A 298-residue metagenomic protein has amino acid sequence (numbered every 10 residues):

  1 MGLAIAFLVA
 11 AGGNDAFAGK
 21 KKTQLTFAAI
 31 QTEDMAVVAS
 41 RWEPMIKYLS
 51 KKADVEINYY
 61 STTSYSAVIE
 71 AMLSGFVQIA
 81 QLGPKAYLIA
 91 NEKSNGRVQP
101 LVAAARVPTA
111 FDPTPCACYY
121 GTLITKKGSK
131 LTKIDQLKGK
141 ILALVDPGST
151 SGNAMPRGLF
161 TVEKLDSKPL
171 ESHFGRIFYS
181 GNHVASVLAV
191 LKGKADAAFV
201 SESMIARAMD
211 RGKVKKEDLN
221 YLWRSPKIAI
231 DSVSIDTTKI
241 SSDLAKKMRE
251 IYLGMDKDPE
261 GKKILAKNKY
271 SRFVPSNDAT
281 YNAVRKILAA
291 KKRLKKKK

Functional and structural regions predicted by a protein language model:
G19-A28, E33-P44, I235-K298: An extracytoplasmic/periplasmic, membrane-proximal ligand-sensing/linker region
K20-K93: Extracytoplasmic small-molecule ligand-binding "clamshell" domains of the periplasmic binding protein/Venus flytrap
Q31, Y120-L131, I228-S242: A bilobed periplasmic-binding-protein/Venus flytrap-type ligand-binding module shared by bacterial periplasmic
P44-A53, P115, S151-Y179, M209-V214 (+2 more regions): Ligand-binding cleft/hinge of the Venus flytrap
Y59-E70, G83-K85, R106, S167-L188 (+1 more regions): Short helix-initiation/N-cap motifs at beta->coil->alpha
P84-G96, P156-V162, A189-K192, D196-K216: A ligand-binding cleft/hinge motif common to bilobed small-molecule-binding domains
R97-C116, H173-R176, M209-K227: Short beta-strand->loop
A103-N153, G158, E163: A conserved helix-loop-strand patch within extracytoplasmic ligand-binding domains of the periplasmic binding
